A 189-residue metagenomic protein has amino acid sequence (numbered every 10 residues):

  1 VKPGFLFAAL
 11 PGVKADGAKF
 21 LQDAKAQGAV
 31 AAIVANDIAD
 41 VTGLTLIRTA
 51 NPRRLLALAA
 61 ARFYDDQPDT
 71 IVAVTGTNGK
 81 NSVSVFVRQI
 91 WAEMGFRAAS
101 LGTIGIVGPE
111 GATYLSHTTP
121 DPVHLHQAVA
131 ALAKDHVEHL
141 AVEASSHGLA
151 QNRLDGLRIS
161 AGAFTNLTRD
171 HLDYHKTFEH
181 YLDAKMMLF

Functional and structural regions predicted by a protein language model:
V1-L58, R62: N-terminal leader/targeting and accessory segments in enzymes
L56-F189: Phosphate-binding loop of NTP-binding sites
